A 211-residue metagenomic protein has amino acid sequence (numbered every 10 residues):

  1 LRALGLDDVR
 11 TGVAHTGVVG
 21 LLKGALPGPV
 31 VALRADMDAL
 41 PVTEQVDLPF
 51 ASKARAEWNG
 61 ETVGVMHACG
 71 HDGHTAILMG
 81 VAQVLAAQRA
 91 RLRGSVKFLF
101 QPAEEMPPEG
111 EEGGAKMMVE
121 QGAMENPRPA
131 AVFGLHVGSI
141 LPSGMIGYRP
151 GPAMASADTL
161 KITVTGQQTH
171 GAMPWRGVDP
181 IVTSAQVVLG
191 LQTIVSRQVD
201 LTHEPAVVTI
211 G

Functional and structural regions predicted by a protein language model:
L1-G28: A non-catalytic alpha/beta surface segment that caps or lines the substrate-entry region of metallo-dependent hydrolase
V18-V19, L40-V42, D47, A51-M66 (+3 more regions): Histidine/acidic-residue-rich, glycine-tolerant segments that coordinate divalent metal ions
V30-A32, S95: Residues that mark the start of a beta-strand
H74-L78: Short glycine/serine/threonine-rich phosphate/pyrophosphate-binding segments that cradle anionic phosphate groups
